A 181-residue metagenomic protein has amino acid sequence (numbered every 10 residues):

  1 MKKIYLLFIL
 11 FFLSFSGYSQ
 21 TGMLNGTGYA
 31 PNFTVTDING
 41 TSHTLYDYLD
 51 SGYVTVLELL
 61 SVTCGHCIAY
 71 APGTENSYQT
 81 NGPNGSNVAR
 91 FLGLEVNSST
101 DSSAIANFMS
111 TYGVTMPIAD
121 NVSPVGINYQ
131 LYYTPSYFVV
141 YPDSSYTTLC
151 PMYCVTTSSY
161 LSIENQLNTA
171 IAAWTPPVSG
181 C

Functional and structural regions predicted by a protein language model:
M1-M23, C154, W174, C181: Bacterial Sec-dependent N-terminal signal peptides
Q20-D47, T169-C181: N-terminal "domain-start" segment that seeds a small globular fold
G52-T55, P135: Alpha/beta-hydrolase fold active-site loops
V54, L59-N76: Conserved redox-active cysteine motifs that mediate thiol-disulfide chemistry, especially di-cysteine Cys-X(1-2)-Cys
S61-H66, V96-D101, V122-G126, Y133 (+2 more regions): Solvent-exposed loop/turn segments at secondary-structure junctions within structured extracellular/periplasmic domains
G82-P83, V139-C181: Thiol-/selenol-based redox modules, centered on thioredoxin-like and closely related oxidoreductase domains
G85-S102, G113-P124: Thiol-based oxidoreductase modules, predominantly thioredoxin-like and allied folds used for disulfide exchange
A106-P142: Short, internal strand/loop/helix patches that form the active-site neighborhood or redox-interaction surface
